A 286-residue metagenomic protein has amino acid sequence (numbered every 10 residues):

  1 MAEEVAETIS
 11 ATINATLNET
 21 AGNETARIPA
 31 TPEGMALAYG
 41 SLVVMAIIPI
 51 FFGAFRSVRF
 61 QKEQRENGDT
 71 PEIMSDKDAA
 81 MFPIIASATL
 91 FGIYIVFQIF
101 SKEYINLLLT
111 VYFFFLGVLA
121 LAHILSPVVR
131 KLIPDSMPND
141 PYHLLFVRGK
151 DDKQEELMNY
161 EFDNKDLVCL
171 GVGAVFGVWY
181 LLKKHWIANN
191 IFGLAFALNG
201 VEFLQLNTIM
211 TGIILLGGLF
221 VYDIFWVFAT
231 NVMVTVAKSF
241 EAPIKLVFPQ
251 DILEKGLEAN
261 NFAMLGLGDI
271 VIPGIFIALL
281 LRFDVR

Functional and structural regions predicted by a protein language model:
M1-R286: A membrane-topology feature that recognizes alpha-helical transmembrane segments and their immediate juxtamembrane
